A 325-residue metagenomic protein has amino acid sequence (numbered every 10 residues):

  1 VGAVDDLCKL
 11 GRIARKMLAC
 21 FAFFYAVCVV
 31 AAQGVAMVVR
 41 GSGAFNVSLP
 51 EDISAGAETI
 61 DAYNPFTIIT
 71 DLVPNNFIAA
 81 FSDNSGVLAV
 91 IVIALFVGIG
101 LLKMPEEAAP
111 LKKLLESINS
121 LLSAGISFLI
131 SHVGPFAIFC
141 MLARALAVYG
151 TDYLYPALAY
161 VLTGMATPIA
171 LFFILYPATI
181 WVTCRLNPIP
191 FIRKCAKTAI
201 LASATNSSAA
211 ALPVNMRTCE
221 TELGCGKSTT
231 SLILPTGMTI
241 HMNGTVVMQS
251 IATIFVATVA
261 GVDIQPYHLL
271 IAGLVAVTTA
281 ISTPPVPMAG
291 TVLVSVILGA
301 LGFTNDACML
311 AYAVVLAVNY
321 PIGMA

Functional and structural regions predicted by a protein language model:
V1, L10, F81, L122 (+3 more regions): Residue-level signature of catalytic and energy-coupling elements of molecular machines, predominantly ATP/GTP-dependent
G2-L10, A44-F45, P105-A109, S117 (+5 more regions): Juxtamembrane helix-boundary/capping and inter-helix hinge elements in multi-pass membrane proteins
C8, R15-P190: Signature of multi-pass transmembrane helix bundles
K9-K16, A124, F128, E222-G237 (+2 more regions): Membrane-interface alpha-helices at helix entry/exit sites of multi-pass transporters
A22-A26, V30, M165-A170, A202-S207 (+4 more regions): Hydrophobic transmembrane alpha-helical segments of multi-pass transport and channel proteins
T151-A159, L186-A196, V262-I271, N305-A311: Membrane-water interface of transmembrane alpha-helices in multipass transporters/channels
K197-A280: Helix-loop-helix junctions within the multi-pass membrane cores of secondary transporters/permeases
S250-A325: Transmembrane alpha-helical segments and their short flanking loops that form helix-hairpins/helix-helix interfaces
